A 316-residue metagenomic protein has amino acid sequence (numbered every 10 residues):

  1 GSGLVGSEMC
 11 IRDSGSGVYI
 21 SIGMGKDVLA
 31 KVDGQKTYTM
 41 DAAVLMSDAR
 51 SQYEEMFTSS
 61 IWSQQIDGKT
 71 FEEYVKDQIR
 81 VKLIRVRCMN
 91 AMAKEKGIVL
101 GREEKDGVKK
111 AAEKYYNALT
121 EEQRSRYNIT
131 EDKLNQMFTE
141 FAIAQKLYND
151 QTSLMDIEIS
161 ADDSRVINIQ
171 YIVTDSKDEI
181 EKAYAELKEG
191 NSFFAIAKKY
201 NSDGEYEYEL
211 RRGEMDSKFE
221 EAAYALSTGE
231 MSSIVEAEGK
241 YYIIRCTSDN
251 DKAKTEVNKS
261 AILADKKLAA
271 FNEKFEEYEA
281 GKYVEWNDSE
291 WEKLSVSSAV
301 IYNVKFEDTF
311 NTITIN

Functional and structural regions predicted by a protein language model:
G1-G6, C10-I11: Single conserved hydrophobic/aromatic residue that forms the stacking wall/gate of nucleotide- or nucleobase-binding
S7-E8, G15-G25, V32, Q123-D175 (+2 more regions): PPIase-associated folding chaperone regions across multiple families
S21-I129: N-terminal targeting/tethering segments
T37-D41, A185, I244: Short amphipathic beta-strand/extended segments with alternating polar/hydrophobic composition
T70-R87, V99-D106, K133-A142, T174-D178 (+4 more regions): Soluble non-cytosolic domains of exported or imported proteins
K96-E104, A195-A197, S233-V235: Surface-exposed patches in mature extracellular/periplasmic domains of secreted proteins
K182-E220, K252-K254: Peptidyl-prolyl cis-trans isomerase
